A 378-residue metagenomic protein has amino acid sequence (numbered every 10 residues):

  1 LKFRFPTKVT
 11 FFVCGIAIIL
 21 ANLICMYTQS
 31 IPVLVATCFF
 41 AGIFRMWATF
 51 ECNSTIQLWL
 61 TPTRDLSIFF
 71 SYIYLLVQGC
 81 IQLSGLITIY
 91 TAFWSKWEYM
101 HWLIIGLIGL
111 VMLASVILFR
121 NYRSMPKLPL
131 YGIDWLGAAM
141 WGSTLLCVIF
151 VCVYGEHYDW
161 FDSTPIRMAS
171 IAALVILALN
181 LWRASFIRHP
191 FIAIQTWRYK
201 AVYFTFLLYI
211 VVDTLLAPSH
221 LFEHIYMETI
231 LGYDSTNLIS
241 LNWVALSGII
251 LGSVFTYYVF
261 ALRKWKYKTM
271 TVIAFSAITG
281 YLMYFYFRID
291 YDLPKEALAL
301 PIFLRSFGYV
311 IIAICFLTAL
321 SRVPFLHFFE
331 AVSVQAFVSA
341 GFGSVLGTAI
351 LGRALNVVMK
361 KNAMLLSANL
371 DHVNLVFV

Functional and structural regions predicted by a protein language model:
L1-K2, C25, L34, I87-K96 (+4 more regions): Interfacial helix-cap and linker-helix signal at transmembrane-aqueous boundaries of multi-pass secondary transporters
K2-L136: Helix-loop-helix hairpins in multi-pass membrane proteins, especially solute transporters
F3-F12, P32, W243-N369: C-terminal module of multi-pass small-molecule transporters
F11-A17, A21, T37, F44 (+6 more regions): Residue-level signature of the transmembrane alpha-helical cores of Major Facilitator Superfamily-type secondary
Y90-I105, Y154-P165, K266-T269, R353-V378: A membrane-interface helix-boundary motif in multi-pass transporters
F93-L207: Hydrophobic transmembrane-helix bundles of small-molecule transporters
E156-H157, D162, L221-L238: Short amphipathic helix-loop junctions that connect adjacent transmembrane helices in Major Facilitator Superfamily/SLC
R198-S219, F303: Pair of pore-lining "gating" transmembrane helices in MFS-fold secondary transporters
